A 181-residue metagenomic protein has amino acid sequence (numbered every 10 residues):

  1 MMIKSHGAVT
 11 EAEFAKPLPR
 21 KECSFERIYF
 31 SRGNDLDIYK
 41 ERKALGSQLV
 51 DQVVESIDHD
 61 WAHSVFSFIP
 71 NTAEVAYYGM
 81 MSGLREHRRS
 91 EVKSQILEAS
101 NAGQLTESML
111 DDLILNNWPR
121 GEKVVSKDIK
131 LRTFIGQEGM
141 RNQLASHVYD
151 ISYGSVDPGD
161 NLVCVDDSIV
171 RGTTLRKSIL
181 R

Functional and structural regions predicted by a protein language model:
M1-R181: PRPP-associated nucleotide enzymes
